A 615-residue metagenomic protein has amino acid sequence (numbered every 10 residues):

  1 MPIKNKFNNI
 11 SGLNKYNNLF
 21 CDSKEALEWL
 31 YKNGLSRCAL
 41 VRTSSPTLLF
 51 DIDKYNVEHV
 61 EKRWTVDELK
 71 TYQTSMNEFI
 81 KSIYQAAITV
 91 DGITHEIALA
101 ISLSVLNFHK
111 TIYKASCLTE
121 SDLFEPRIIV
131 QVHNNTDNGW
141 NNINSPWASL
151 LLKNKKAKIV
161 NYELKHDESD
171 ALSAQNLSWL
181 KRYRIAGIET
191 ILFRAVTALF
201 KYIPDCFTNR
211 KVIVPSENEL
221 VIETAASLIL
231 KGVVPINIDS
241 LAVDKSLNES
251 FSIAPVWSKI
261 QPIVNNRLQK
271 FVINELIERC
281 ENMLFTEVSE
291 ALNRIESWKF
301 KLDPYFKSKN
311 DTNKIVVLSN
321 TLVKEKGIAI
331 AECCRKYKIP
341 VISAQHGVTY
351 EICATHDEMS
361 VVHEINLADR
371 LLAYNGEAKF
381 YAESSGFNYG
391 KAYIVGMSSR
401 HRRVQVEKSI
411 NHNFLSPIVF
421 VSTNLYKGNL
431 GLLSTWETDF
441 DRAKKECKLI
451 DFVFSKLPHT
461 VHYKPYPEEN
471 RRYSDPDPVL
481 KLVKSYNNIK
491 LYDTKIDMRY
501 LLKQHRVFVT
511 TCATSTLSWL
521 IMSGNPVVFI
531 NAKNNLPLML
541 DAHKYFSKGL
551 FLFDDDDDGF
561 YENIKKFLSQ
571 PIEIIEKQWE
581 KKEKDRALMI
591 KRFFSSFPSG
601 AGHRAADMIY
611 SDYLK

Functional and structural regions predicted by a protein language model:
M1-K615: Catalytic-core helical/loop segments in enzymes performing group transfer/polymerization on anionic/lipid-linked
